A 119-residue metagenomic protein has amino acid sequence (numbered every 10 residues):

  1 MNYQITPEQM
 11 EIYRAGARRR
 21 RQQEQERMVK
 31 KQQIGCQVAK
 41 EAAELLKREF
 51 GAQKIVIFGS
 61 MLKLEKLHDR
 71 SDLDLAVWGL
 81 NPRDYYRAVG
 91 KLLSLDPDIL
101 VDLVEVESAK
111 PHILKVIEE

Functional and structural regions predicted by a protein language model:
M1-Q53, K63-D69, G79-E119: Catalytic core of pol beta-like nucleotidyltransferases
I57-S60: Glycine-rich beta-strand-to-loop/alpha-helix junction loops that act as flexible
